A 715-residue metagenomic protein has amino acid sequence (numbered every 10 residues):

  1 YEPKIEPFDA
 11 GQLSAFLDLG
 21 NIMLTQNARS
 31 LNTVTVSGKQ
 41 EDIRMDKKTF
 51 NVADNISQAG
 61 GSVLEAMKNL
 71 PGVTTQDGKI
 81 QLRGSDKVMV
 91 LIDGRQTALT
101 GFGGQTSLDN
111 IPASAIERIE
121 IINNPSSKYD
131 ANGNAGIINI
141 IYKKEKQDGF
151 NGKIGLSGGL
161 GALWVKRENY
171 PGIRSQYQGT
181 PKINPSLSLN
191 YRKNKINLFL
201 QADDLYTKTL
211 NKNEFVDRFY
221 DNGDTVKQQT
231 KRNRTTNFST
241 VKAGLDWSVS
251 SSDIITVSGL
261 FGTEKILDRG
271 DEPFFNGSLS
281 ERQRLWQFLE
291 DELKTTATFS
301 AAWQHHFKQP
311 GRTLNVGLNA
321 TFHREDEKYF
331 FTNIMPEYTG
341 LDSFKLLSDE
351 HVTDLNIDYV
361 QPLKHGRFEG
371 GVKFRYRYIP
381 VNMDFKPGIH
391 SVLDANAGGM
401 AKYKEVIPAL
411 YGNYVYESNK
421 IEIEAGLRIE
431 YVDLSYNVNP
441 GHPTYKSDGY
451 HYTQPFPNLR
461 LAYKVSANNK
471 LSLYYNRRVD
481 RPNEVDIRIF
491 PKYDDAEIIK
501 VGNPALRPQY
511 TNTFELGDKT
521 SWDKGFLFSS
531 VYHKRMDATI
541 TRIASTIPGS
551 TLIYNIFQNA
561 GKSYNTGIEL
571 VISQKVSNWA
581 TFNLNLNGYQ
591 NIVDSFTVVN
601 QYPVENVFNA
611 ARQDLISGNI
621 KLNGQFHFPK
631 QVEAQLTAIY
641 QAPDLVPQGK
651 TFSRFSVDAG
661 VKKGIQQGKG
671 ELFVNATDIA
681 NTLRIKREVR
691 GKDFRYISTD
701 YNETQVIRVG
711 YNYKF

Functional and structural regions predicted by a protein language model:
Y1-T33, T74: Periplasm-facing N-terminal accessory domains of Gram-negative outer-membrane beta-barrel systems
A10-G11, A15-F16, K39-D271, E290-F322 (+19 more regions): Membrane-proximal, glycine/serine-rich, low-complexity loop/turn segments characteristic of large bacterial
L19-S30, G38-Q40, I140-E145, F596: Conserved "repeat-terminator" motif of extracellular CCP/Sushi domains
I119, A560-Y564, T581-S653: C-terminal extracellular loops and terminal segments of Gram-negative outer membrane beta-barrel proteins
V165-Y170, N211-G223, D268-S280, D326-M335 (+10 more regions): Outer-membrane beta-barrel translocator domains and adjoining extracellular loop/strand segments of Gram-negative
P171-S175, D224-K231, R282-L289, Y338-K345 (+8 more regions): Extracellular loop and loop/strand-boundary signature of outer-membrane beta-barrel proteins
T240-E264, F288-N439, K464, N468 (+2 more regions): Face-selective signature of the C-terminal outer-membrane beta-barrel domain
V352-N356, A397-G399, Y403-K404, N503 (+8 more regions): Outer membrane beta-barrel strand-and-loop segments of large Gram-negative receptors, especially TonB-dependent
